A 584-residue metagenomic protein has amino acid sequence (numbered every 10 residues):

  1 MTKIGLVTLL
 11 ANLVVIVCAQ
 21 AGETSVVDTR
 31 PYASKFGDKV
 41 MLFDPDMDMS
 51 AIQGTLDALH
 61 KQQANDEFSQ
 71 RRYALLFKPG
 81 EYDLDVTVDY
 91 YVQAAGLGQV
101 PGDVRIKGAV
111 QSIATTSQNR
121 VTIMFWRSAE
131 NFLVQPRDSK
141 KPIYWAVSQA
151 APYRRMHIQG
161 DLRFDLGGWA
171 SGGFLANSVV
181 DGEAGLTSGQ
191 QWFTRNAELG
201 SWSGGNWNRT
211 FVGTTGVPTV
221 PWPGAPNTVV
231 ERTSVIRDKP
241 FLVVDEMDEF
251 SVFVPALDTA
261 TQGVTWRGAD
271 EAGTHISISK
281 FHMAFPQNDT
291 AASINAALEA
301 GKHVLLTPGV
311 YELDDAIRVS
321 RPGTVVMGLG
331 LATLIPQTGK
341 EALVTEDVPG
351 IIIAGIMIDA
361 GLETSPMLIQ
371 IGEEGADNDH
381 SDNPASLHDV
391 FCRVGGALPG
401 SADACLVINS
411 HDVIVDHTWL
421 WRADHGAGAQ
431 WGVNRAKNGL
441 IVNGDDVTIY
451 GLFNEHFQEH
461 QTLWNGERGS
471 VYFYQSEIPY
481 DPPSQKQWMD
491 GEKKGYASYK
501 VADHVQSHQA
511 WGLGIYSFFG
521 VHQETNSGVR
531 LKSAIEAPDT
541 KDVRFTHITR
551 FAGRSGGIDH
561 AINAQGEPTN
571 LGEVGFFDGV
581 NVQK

Functional and structural regions predicted by a protein language model:
M1-I4: Positively charged n-region of N-terminal signal peptides that target proteins for export
V7-I16: Bacterial N-terminal signal peptides
A21-K584: Extracellular/periplasmic carbohydrate-active domains that bind, remodel, or depolymerize complex polysaccharides
